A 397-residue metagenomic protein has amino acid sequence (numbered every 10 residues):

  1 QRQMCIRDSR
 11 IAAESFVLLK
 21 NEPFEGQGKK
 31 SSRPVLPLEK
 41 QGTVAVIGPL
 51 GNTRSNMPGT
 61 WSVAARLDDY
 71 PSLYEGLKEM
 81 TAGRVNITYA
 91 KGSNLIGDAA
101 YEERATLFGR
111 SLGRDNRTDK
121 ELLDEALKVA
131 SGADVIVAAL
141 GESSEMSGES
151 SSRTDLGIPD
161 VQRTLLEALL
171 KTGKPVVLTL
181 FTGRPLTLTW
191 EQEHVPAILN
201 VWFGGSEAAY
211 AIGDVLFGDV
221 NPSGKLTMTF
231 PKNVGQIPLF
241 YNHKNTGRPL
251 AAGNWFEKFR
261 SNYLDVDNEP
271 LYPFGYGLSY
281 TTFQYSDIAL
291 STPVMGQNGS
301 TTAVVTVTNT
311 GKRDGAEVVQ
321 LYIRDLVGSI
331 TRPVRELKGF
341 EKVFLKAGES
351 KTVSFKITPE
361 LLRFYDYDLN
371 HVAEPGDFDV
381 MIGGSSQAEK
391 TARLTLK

Functional and structural regions predicted by a protein language model:
Q3, R7-P58, S62-Y74, K78-R114 (+6 more regions): Secreted, periplasmic, or luminal enzymes acting at the cell surface/secretory milieu
S55-P58, E142-P159: Glycine/threonine-rich flexible loop motifs
A133: An anion/phosphate-binding loop that grips the pyrophosphate of nucleotide cofactors and donors
Q162-L166, V176-L178, I198, I212: Extended, hydrophobic alpha-helical segments in both membrane/secreted and soluble proteins
D314-L321, R332-P333, D366: Short, hydrophobic/aromatic beta-strand segments
S329-F364: Intrinsically disordered, low-complexity Pro/Gly/Ser/Thr-rich segments with frequent PxxP/GP/PP motifs and embedded
T358-K397: Terminal connector regions
